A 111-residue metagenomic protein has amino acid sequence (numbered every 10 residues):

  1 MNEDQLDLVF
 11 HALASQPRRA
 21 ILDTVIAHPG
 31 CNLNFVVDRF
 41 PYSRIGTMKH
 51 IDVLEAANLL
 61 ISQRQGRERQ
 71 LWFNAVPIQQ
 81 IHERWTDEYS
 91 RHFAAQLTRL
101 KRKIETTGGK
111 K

Functional and structural regions predicted by a protein language model:
M1-Q5, D23, A27, Q79-K111: Amphipathic alpha-helical dimerization/coiled-coil segments that flank or bridge DNA-binding/regulatory modules
D4-I45, A56, E68-Q80, R84: N-terminal helix-turn-helix DNA-binding core of bacterial DNA-binding proteins
I51-D52: Short, hydrophobic-biased segments on the C-terminal half of alpha helices that form "recognition helices"
